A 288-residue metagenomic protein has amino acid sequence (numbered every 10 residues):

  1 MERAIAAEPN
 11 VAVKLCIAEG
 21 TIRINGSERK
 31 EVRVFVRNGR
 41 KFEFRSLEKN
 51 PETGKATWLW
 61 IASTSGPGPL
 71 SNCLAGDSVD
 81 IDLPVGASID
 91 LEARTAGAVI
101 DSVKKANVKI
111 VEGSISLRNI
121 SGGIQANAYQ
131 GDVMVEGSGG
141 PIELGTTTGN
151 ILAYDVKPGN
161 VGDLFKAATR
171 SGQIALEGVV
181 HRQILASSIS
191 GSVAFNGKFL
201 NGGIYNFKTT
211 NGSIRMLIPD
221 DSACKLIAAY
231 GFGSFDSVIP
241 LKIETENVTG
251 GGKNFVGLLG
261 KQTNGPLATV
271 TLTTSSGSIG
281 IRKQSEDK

Functional and structural regions predicted by a protein language model:
M1-K288: Intrinsically disordered, low-complexity terminal regions
